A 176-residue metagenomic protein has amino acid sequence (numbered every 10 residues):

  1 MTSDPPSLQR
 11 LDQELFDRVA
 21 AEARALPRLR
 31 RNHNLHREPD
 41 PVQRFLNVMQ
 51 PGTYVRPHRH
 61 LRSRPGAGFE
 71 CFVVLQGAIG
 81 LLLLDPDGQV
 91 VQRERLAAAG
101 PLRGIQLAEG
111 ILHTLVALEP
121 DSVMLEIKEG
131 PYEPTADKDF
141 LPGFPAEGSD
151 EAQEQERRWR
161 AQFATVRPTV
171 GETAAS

Functional and structural regions predicted by a protein language model:
M1-L46, E94-A97, R158-S176: A short, N-terminal "cap"/entry segment at the start of jelly-roll beta-barrel domains of the cupin/DSBH fold
R28-L29, N47-G66: Conserved short histidine dyad/triad with adjacent acidic residue
P39-D40, R64-G66, A98, L107-E109: Short solvent-exposed loop/turn micro-motifs enriched in small/polar/acidic residues
F45-N47, R64-P65, F69-V74, I105 (+1 more regions): His/acidic/aromatic-lined binding-pocket segments of jelly-roll/cupin-type domains and related regulatory beta-sandwich
Q50, G68-P86: Glycine- and acidic-residue-biased ligand/ion/polar-headgroup-sensing regions
P57, L81-L83, I105-L107, H113-L118 (+1 more regions): Short beta-strand His + acidic residue motifs that chelate non-heme Fe in jelly-roll/DSBH and cupin folds
D85-H113: Short acidic-glycine-tyrosine-enriched beta hairpin
Q89, L112-S176: Double-stranded beta-helix
